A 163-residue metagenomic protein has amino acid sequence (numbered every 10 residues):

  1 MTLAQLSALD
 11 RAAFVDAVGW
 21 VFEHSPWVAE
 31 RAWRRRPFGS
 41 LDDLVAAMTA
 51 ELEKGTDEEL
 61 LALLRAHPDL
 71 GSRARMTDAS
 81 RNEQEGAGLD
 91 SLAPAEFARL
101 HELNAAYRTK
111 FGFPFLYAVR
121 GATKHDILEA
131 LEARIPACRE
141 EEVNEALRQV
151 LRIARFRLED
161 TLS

Functional and structural regions predicted by a protein language model:
L3-R11, W20-F22, W27-Y107, R152-S163: Aromatic-anchored, charged helix-turn/loop surface patch used as a conserved interaction hotspot
F14: Surface-exposed, charge/polar-rich loops and edge strands
E96-S163: C-terminal non-catalytic interaction appendages of large macromolecular assemblies
